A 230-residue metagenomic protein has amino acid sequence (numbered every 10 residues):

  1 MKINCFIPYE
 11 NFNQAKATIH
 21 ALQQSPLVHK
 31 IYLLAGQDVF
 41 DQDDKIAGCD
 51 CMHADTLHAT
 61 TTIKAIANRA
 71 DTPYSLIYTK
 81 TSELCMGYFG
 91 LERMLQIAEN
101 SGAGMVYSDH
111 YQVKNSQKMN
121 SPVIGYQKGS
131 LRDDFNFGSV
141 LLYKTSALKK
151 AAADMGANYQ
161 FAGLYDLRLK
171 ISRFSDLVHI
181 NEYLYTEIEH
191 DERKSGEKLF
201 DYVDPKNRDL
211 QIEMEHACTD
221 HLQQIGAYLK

Functional and structural regions predicted by a protein language model:
T18-H29: Short, acidic, metal-binding catalytic loop of nucleotide-sugar glycosyltransferases
A54-A70: Glycine-rich, basic loop-to-helix element that forms the pyrophosphate-binding segment of sugar-nucleotide handling
D71-G87: Short beta-strand-to-loop acidic/aromatic patch adjacent to the donor-nucleotide binding site
E83, Y88-S121: Conserved donor NDP-sugar-binding/catalytic core segment of glycosyltransferases
M119-Y143, A147: A recurrent flexible, glycine/aromatic-enriched loop bordering the glycosyltransferase active site that acts as
A147, N158-Y183, I188, C218: A short, conserved alpha-helix in the catalytic core of glycosyltransferases
N181-D204: Active-site donor/metal-binding and catalytic loop motifs of nucleotide-sugar-dependent glycosylation enzymes
F200-K230: C-terminal, non-catalytic tails of nucleotide-sugar-dependent glycosyltransferases
